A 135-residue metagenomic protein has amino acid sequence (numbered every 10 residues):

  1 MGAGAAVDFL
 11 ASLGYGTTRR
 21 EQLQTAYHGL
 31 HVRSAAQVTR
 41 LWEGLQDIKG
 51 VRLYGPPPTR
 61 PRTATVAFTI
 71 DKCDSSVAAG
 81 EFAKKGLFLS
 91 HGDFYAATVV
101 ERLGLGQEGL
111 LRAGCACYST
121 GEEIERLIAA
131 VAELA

Functional and structural regions predicted by a protein language model:
M1-A135: Pyridoxal 5′-phosphate
